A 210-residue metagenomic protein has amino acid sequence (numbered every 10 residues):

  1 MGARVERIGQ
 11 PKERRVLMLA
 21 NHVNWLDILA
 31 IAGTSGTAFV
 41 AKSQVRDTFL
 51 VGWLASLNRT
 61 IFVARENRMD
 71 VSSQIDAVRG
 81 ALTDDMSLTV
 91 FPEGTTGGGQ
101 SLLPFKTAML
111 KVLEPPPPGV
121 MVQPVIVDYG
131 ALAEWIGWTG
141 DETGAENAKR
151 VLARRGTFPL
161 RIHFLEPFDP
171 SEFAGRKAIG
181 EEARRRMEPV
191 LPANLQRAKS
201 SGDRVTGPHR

Functional and structural regions predicted by a protein language model:
M1, R14-R68: Catalytic core of membrane glycerolipid acyltransferases/transacylases, capturing the structured, soluble-facing
R15-L17, T60, S87-F91, M121: Residue-level preference for the first positions of well-ordered beta-strands
H22-N24, G94-G97, V127-Y129: Short glycine-rich anion-binding loops that position phosphate/pyrophosphate groups of nucleotides and phosphorylated
V45, I61, M69, T95-G98 (+1 more regions): Short histidine/acidic/glycine/proline-rich micro-motifs that form metal- and phosphate-coordinating active-site loops
L50-G52, G99-R176, R197-A198, G202: A cross-family acyltransferase "interaction/gating" segment
V71, V78-F105, L110: Soluble extracytoplasmic domains of inner/organellar membrane proteins
E182-R185, L191-R210: Cytosolic-facing loops and C-terminal tails of multi-pass membrane proteins
